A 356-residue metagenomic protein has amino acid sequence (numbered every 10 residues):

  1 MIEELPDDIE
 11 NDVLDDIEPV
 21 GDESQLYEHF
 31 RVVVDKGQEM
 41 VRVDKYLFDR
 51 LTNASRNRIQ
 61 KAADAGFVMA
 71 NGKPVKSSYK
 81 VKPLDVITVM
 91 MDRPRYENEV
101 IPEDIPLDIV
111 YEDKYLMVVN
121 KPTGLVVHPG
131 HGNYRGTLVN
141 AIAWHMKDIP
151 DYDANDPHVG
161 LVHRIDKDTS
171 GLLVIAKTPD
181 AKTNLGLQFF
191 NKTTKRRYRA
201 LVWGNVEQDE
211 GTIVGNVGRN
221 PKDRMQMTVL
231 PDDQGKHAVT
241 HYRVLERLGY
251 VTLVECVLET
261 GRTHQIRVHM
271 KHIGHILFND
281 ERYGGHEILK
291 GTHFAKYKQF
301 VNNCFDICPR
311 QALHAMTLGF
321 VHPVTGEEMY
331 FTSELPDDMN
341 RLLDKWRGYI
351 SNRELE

Functional and structural regions predicted by a protein language model:
M1-P221, L335-R347, E354: RNA pseudouridine synthases
M90-D92, K222-M225, H237, Y297-N303: Short Pro/Gly-enriched beta-strand edge/turn motifs at strand-loop
V119, V268, N279: Active-site flanking residues adjacent to catalytic metal/cofactor-binding acidic residues
N155-L187, T194-K195, R199, G215-H275 (+1 more regions): The conserved catalytic core of RNA pseudouridine synthases
F278-F320: RNA substrate-recognition surfaces in RNA-acting enzymes
